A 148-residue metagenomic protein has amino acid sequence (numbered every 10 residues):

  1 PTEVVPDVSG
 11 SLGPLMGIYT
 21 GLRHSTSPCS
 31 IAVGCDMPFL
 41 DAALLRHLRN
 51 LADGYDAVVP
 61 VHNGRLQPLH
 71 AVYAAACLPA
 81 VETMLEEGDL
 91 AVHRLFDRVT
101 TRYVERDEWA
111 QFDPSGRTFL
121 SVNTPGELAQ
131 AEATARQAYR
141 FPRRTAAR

Functional and structural regions predicted by a protein language model:
P1-G116, A129, A133-P142: Nucleotide and nucleotide-moiety/phosphate-recognizing core
T118-F119, N123: Long, charged alpha-helical interface segments
G126: Acidic phosphotransfer microenvironment of two-component signaling modules
R144-R148: Long, low-complexity, intrinsically disordered segments
